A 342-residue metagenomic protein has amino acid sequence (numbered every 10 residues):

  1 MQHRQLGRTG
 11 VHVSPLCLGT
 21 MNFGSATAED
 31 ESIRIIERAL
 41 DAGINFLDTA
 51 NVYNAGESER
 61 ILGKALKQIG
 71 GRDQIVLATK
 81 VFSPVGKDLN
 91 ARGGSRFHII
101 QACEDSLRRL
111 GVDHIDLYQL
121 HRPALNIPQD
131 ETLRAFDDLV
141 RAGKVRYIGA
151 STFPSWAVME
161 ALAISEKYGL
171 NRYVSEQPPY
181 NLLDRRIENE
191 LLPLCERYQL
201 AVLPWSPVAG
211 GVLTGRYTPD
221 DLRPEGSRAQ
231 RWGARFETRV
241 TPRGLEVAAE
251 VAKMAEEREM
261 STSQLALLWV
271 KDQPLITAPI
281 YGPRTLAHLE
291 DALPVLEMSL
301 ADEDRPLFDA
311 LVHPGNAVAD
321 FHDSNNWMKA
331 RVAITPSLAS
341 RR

Functional and structural regions predicted by a protein language model:
M1-I75, R141: N-terminal binding-site loop/beta-alpha segment at the start of enzyme catalytic domains that lines or forms
H3, I36, E59, G63 (+8 more regions): Generic structural signal for well-ordered alpha-helices, preferentially at hydrophobic/aromatic core positions
L6, L18, S32, L47 (+13 more regions): Conserved, mostly hydrophobic/aromatic
G7-F23, A78-A91, H114, Q119: N-terminal small/glycine-rich loop or linker at the start of catalytic domains across soluble metabolic enzymes
V11-L16, G43-N45, G71-I75, V112-D116 (+5 more regions): Short, well-ordered coil/turn segments that N-cap beta-strands
G86-R186, E190, A201: Glycine/proline-rich, positively charged, aromatic-decorated active-site loop/lid region on the catalytic face
I187-G226, S261: Aromatic-lined glycan-binding groove of carbohydrate-active enzymes
R197, P224-K253, E257, D272-I276 (+1 more regions): Terminal-tail/helix-coil boundary detector
